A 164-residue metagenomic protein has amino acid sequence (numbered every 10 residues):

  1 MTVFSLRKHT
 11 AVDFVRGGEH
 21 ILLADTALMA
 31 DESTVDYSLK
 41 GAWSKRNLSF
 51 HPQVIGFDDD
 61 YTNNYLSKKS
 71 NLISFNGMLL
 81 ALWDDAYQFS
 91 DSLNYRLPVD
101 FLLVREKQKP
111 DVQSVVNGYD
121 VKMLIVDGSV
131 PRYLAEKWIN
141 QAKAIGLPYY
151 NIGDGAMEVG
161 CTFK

Functional and structural regions predicted by a protein language model:
M1-A11, G17: Hydrophobic alpha-helical transmembrane segments in integral membrane proteins
D13-K164: Extracytosolic and intramembrane catalytic regions of membrane-associated proteins in envelope/secretory systems
